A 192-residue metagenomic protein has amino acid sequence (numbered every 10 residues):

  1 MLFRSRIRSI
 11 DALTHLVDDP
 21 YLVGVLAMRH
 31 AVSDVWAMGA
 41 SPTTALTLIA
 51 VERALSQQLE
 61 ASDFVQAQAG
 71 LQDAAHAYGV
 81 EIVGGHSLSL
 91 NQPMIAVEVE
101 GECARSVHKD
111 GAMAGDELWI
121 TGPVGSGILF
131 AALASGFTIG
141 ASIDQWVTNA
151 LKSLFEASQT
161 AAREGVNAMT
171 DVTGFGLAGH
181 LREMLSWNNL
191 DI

Functional and structural regions predicted by a protein language model:
M1-I192: Helix-biased detector of long, well-ordered alpha-helical tracts
